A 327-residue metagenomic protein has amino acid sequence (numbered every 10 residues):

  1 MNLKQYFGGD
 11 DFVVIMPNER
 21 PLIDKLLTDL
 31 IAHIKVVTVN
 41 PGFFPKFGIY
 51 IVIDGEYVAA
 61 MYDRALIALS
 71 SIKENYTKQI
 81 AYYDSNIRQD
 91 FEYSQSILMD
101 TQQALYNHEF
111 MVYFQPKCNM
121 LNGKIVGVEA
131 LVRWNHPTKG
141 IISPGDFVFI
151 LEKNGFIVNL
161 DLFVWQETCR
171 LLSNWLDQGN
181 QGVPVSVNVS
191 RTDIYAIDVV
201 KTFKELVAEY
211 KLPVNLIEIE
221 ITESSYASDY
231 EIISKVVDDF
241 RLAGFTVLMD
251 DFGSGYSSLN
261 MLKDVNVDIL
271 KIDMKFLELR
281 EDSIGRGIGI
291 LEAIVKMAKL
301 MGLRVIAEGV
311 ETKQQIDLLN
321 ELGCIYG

Functional and structural regions predicted by a protein language model:
M1, G8-G9, G140-P144, K153 (+2 more regions): Catalytic-site-adjacent helices and loops of nucleotide signaling machinery
M1-S94: Cyclic-dinucleotide signaling modules
I15-E19, K35, V52-I53, N135 (+5 more regions): Residue-level recognition of strand-loop junctions within catalytic nucleotide-signaling folds
L26, L30, R64-A68, I150-L151 (+5 more regions): Structural preference for long, well-ordered alpha-helical segments in enzyme cores
L26, M120-E129, F156-I232, G309: Catalytic core of bacterial c-di-GMP phosphodiesterases, primarily the EAL and HD-GYP domains, capturing alpha-helical
V58, I67-M111, L121, L151-G155 (+2 more regions): C-di-GMP signaling machinery
Y93-I150, N188, M249: Active-site core of bacterial EAL-family cyclic-dinucleotide phosphodiesterase domains
K204-E281, V295-M297, M301-G327: The catalytic core of metal-dependent phosphodiesterases that act on cyclic dinucleotides
